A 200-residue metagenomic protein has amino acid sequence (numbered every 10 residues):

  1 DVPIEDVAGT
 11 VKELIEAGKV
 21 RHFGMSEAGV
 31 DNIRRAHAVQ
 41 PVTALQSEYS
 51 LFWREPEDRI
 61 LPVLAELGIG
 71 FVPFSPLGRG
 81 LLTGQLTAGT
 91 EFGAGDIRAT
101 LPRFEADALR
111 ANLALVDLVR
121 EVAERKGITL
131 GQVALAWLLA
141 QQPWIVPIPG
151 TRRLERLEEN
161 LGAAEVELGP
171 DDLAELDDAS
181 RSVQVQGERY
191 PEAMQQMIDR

Functional and structural regions predicted by a protein language model:
D1-D178, A193-R200: Beta/alpha (TIM)-barrel catalytic core signal, keyed to glycine-rich beta->alpha loops juxtaposed to Asp/Glu that bind
Q141-Q142, S182-Q186: Secretory-pathway/luminal and periplasmic proteins that interact with or process carbohydrate-rich
G187-E192: Conserved PLP cofactor-binding pocket of PLP-dependent enzymes
